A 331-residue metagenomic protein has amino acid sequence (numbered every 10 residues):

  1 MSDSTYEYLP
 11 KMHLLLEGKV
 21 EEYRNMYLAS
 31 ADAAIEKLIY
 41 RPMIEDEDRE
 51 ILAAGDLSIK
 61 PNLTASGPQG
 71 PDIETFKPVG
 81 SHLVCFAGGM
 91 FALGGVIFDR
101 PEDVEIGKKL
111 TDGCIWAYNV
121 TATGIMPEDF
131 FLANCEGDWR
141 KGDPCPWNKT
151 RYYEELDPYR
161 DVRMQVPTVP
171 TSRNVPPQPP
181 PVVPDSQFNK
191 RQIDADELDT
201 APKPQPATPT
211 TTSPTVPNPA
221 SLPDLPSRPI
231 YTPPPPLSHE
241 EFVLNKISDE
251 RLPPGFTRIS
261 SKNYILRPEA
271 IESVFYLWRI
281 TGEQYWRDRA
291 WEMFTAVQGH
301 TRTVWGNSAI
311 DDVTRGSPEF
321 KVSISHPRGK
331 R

Functional and structural regions predicted by a protein language model:
M1-R331: Glycan-recognition and catalytic cores of secretory/periplasmic carbohydrate-active enzymes
